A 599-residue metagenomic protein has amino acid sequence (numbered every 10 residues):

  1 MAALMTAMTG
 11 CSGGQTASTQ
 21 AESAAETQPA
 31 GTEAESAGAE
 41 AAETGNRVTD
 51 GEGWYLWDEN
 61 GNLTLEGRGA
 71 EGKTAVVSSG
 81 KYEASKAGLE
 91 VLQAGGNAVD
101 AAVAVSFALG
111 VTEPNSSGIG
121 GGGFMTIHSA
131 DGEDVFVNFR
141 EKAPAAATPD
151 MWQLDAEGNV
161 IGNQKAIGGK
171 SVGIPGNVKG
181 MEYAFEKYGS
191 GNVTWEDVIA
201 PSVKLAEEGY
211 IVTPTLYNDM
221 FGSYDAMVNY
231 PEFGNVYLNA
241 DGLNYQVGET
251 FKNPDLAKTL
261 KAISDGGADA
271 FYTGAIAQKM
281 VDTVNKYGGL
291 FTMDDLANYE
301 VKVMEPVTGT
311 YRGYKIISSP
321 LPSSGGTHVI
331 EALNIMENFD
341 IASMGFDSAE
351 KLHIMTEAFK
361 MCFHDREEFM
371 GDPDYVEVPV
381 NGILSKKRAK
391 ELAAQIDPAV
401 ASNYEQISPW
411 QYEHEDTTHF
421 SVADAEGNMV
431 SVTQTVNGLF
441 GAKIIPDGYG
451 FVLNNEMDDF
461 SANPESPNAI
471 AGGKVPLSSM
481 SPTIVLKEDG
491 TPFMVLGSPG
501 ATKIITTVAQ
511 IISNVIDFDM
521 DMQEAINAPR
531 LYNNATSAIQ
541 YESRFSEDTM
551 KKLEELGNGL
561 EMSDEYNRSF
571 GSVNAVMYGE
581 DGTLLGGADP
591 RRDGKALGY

Functional and structural regions predicted by a protein language model:
A7-G10: C-terminal motif of bacterial Sec signal peptides marking the signal peptidase cleavage site
S12-G14: Bacterial signal peptide processing site
E43-K86, A98-V99, V103-G266, F271-T273 (+5 more regions): Noncatalytic scaffold domains of N-terminal-nucleophile
V91-L92, K179-K187, G266-T273, Q278 (+1 more regions): Alpha-helical support elements that line or immediately flank enzyme active sites and cofactor-binding pockets
V111-F136, F291-T292, N428-M494, F518 (+1 more regions): Active-site rim segments in enzyme catalytic domains, especially the processed small/beta chain of N-terminal
V303, H414-T417, S478-M480: Short, small/polar residue-rich loop motifs at catalytic or cofactor-binding pockets
F339-T435, Y449, E456: Internal maturation/activation junctions in enzymes
E426, K474, V508, D517-N567: Extended C-terminal subregions enriched in glycine
